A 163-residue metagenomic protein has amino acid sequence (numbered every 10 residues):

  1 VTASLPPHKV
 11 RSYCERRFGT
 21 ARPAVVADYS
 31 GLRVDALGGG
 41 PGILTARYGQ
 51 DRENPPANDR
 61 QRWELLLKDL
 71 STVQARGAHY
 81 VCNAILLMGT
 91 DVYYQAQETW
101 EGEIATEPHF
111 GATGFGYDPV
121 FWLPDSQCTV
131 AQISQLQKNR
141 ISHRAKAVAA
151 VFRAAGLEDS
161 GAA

Functional and structural regions predicted by a protein language model:
V1-A163: Anionic-ligand binding patches
